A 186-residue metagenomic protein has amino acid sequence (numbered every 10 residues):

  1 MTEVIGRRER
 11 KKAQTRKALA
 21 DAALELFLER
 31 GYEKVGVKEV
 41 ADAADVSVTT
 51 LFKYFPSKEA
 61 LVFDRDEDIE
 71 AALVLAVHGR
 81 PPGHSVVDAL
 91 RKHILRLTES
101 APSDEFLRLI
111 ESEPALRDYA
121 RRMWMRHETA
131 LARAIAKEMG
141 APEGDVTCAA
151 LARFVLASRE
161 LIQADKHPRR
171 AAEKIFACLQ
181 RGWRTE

Functional and structural regions predicted by a protein language model:
M1-R30, K34-V46, F63, A72: Basic, helix-initiating cap at the start of DNA-binding domains
T2, R133, K137, P168-E186: C-terminal peripheral helix-coil segments that are non-catalytic and often amphipathic
T15, R65, I69, V86 (+3 more regions): Hydrophobic/aromatic residues within well-ordered alpha-helical segments
V46-F55: Short hydrophobic/aromatic patch on the recognition helix
E59-L61, E111: A secondary-structure capping/hinge motif
A71-R108: Hydrophobic alpha-helical connector segments
P114-M139, D145-R153: Amphipathic alpha-helical packing segments from all-alpha helical-bundle domains
R122-M123, A152-R170, R181-E186: Amphipathic C-terminal alpha-helical segment
